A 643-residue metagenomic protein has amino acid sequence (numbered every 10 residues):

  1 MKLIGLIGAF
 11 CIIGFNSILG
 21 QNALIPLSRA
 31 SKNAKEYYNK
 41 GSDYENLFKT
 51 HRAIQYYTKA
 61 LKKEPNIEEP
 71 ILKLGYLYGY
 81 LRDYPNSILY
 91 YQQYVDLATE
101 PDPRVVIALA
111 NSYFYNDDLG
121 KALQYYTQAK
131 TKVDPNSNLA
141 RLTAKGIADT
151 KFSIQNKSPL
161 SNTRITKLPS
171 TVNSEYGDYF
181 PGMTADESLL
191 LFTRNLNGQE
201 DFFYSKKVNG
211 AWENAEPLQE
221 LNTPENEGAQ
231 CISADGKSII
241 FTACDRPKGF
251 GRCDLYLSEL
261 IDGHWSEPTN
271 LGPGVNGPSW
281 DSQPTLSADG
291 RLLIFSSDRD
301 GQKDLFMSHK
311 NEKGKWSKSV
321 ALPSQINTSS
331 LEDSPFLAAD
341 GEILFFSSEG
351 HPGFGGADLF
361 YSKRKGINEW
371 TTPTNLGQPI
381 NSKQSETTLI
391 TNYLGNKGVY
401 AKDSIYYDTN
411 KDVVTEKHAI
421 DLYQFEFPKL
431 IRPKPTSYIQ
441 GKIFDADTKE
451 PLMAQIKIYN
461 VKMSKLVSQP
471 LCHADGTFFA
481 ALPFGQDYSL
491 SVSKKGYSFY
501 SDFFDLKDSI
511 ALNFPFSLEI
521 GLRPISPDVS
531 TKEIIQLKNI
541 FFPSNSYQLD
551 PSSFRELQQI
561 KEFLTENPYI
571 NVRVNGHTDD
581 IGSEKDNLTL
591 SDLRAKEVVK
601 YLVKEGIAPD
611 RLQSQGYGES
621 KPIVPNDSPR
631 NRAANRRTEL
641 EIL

Functional and structural regions predicted by a protein language model:
R29, K35, K73, Y80 (+9 more regions): Short, conserved micro-motifs composed of acidic
A30-K63: Alpha-helical segment of the N-proximal tetratricopeptide repeat
S348, P352-G353, N575-L643: Periplasmic OmpA-like peptidoglycan-binding domain that tethers envelope proteins to the cell wall
D447-K462: Short, ordered, surface-exposed loop/turn motifs in non-cytosolic proteins
V461-T477: Short, acidic Ser/Thr/Gly-rich low-complexity loop/linker segments typical of extracellular and cell-surface proteins
G476, Q486-G496: A short, solvent-exposed beta-strand micro-motif common in secreted/extracellular proteins
I535, F542-G576, K596-P609, L640-L643: Periplasmic peptidoglycan-binding/anchoring modules of Gram-negative envelope and division proteins
